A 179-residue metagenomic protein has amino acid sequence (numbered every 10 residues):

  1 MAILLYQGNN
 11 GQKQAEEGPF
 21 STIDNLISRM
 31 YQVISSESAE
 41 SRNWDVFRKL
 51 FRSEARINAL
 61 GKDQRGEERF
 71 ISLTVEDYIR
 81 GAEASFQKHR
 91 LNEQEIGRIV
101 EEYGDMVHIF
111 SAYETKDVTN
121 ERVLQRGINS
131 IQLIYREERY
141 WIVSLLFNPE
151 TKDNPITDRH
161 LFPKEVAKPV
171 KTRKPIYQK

Functional and structural regions predicted by a protein language model:
M1-A2: Sec-dependent N-terminal signal peptides
L5-K49, P163-K164: Short, low-complexity N-terminal intrinsically disordered segments enriched in polar/charged residues
Q12, S21, I156-K179: Terminal "cap-and-tail" regions of soluble proteins that handle hydrophobic small molecules
M30, F47, A55, I109 (+1 more regions): Hydrophobic pocket/interface hotspot
M30-S38, F51-A55, A59, A82-F86: Sec/Tat-exported extracytoplasmic proteins
V46-R56, D63-E67: Acidic helix-start/capping segments at beta-turn-to-alpha-helix junctions
R56-I57, G61, R69-T119, T172-K179: Surface-exposed, charged secondary-structure patches
R126-P155: Short beta-strand edge/turn micro-motifs at domain boundaries
